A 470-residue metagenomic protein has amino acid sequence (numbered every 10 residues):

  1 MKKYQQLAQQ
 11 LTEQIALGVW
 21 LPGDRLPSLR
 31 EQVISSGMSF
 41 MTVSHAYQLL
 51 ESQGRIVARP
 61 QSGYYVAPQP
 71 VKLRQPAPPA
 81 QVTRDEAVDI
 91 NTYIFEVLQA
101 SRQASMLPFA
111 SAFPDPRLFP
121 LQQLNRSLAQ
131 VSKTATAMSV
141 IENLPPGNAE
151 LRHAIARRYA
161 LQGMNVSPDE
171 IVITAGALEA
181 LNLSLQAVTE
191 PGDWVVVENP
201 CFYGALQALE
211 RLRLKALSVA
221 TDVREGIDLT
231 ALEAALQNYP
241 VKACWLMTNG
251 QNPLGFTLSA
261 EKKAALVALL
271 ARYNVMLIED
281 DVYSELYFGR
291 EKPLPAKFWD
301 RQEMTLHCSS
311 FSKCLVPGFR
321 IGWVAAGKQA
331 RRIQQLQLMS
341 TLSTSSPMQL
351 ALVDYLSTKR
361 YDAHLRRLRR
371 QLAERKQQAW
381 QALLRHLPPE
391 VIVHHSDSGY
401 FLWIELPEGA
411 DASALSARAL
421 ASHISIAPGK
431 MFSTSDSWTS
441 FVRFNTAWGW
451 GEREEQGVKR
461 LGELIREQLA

Functional and structural regions predicted by a protein language model:
M1-A129, S310, Q334, L338-S345 (+8 more regions): N-terminal basic, amphipathic alpha-helical segments
A8, T12, N182, Q186 (+5 more regions): Amphipathic, non-transmembrane alpha-helical secondary structure
T83-G176, L183, S357, S425 (+1 more regions): N-terminal small-domain helix-loop-helix segment of the aminotransferase-like
L124, R301-R370: Conserved core segment of the aminotransferase class I/II
A137-Y273, E285-Q302, L372, G462: Conserved core of the PLP fold type I
V197, S218, L277-E279, L352 (+1 more regions): Hydrophobic residues in well-ordered beta-strands that form the structural core
R370-W380, I392-E405: Conserved glycine-rich beta-strand-loop-beta hairpin in the small C-terminal domain of fold type I
